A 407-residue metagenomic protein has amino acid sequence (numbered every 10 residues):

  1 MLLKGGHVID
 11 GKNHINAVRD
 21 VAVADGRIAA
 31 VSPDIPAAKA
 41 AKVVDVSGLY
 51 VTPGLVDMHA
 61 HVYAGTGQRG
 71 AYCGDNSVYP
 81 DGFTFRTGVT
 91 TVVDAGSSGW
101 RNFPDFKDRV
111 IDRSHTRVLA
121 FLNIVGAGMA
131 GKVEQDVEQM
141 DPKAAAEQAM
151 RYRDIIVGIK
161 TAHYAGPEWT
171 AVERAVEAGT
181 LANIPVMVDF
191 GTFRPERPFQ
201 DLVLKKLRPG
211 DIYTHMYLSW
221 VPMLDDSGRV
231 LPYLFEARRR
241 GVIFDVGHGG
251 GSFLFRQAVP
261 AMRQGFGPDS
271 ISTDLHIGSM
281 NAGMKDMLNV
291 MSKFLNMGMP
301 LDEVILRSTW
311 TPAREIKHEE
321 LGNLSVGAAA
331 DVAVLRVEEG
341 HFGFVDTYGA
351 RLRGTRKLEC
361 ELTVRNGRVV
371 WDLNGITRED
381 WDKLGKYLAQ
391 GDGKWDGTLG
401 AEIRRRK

Functional and structural regions predicted by a protein language model:
M1-L2, H7-G54: Histidine-rich, glycine-flanked metal-binding segment
G6, A329-K383: C-terminal cap of metal-dependent C-N hydrolases
G6, V21, G26, G48 (+10 more regions): Divalent metal-coordination and catalytic microenvironments
V46-D112: Metal-associated gating/positioning segment near the N- to mid-region
C73-F83, V137-A149, E196-V203: Short, acidic/polar
T91-A145: Mid-domain alpha/beta scaffold segments of enzyme catalytic cores
G158-N281: Active-site core of metal-dependent hydrolases
R256-E339: His/Asp/Glu-enriched, well-ordered alpha-helical/loop segment that forms or immediately abuts the divalent-metal
